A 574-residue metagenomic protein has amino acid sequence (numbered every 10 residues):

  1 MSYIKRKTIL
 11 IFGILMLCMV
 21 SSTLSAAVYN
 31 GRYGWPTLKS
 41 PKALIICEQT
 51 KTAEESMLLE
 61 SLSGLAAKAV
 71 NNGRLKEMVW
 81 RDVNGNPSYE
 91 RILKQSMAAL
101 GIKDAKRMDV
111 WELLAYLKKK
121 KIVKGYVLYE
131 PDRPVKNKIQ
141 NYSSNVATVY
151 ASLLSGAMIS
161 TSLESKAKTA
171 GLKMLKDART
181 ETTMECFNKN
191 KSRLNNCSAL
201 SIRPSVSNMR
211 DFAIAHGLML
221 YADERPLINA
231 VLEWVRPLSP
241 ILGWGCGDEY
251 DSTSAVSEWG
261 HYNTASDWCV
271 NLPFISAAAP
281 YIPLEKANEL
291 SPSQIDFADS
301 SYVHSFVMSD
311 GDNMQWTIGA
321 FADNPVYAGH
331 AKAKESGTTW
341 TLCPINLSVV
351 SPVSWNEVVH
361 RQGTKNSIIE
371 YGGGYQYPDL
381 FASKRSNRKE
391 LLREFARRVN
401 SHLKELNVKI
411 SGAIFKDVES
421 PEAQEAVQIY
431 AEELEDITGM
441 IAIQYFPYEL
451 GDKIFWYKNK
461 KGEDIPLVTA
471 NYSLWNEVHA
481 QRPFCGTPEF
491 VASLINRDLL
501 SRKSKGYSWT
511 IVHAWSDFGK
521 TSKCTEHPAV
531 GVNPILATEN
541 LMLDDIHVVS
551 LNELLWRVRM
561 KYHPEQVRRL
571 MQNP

Functional and structural regions predicted by a protein language model:
M1-F12: Bacterial N-terminal signal peptides that target proteins for export
F12-S21: Bacterial N-terminal signal peptides
S22-A26: Sec/Tat signal peptide C-region and signal peptidase I cleavage site
A27-A279: Preference for solvent-exposed, low-hydrophobicity sequence contexts
E130, S301-G311, L342-C343, I369-Y377 (+1 more regions): Short loop/turn segments at strand-loop or loop-helix junctions that form parts of catalytic or ligand-binding pockets
R225-W244, S309-E335, I345, L403-L406 (+1 more regions): Catalytic grooves of carbohydrate-active enzymes
L272-E357: Active-site beta->alpha N-cap acidic-glycine motif
C343-V408: Substrate-binding cleft of extracellular glycoside hydrolase catalytic domains
